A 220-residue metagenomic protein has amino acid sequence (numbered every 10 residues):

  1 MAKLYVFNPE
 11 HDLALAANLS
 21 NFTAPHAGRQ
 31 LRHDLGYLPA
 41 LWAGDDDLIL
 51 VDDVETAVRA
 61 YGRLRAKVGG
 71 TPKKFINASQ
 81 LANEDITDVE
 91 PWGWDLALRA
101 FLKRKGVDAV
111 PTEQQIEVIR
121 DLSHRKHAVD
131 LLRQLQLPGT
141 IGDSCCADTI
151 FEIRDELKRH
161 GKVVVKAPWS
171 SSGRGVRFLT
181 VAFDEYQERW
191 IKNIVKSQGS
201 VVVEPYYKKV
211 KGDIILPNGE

Functional and structural regions predicted by a protein language model:
M1-W42: N-terminal-proximal low-complexity accessory segments that begin disordered and transition into the first
V6, I49-D52, E90-G93, V164-K166 (+1 more regions): A structural signal for short, well-ordered beta-strand segments and their strand-loop junctions that often border
L13-L15, T56-R59, S171-R174, V210-G212: Flexible loop/turn segments at secondary-structure boundaries
R29-W42, L50-E156, S171: Conserved N-proximal alpha/beta basic substrate-recognition cap immediately N-terminal to, or forming the N-lobe
V54, W94-L96, P168-S170, V181-A182 (+2 more regions): An acidic- and aromatic-residue-enriched active-site/binding cleft used to recognize and process polar
D143-S144, V163-W190, K211-I214: Glycine-rich phosphate-binding loop of ATP-grasp-fold ATP-dependent ligases
E156-V164: Acidic/histidine-enriched active-site and ligand-binding environments that engage anionic O-linkages
G161, Y186-E220: Phosphate-binding site of ATP-dependent enzymes
